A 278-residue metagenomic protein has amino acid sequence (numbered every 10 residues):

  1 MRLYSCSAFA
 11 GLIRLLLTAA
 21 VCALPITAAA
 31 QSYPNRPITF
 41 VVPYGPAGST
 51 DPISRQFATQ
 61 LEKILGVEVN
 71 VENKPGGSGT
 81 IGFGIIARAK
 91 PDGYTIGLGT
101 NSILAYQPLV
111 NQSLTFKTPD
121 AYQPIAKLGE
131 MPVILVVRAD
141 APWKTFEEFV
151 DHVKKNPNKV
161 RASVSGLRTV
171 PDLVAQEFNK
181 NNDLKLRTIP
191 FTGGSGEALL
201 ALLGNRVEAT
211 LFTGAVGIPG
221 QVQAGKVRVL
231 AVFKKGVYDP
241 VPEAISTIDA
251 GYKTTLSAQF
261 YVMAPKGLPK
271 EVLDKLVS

Functional and structural regions predicted by a protein language model:
M1-G11: N-terminal secretory signal peptides that target proteins for export/translocation
A10-P25: Bacterial N-terminal signal peptides
A30-D120, N158-K159, L167, P171 (+2 more regions): N-terminal (or domain-start) structured segment
Q31-P34, F149, A250: A short beta-strand-turn-helix
L61, I85-Y94, L109-E197, I245-T247 (+1 more regions): Hinge/capping helix and adjacent helix->loop/strand transition within the periplasmic-binding protein
T100-N101, A139, T213-A215, K234-K235 (+1 more regions): Short secondary-structure boundary segments
V229-A231: Mid-to-C-terminal secondary-structure elements that act as membrane-proximal/extracytoplasmic interface segments
